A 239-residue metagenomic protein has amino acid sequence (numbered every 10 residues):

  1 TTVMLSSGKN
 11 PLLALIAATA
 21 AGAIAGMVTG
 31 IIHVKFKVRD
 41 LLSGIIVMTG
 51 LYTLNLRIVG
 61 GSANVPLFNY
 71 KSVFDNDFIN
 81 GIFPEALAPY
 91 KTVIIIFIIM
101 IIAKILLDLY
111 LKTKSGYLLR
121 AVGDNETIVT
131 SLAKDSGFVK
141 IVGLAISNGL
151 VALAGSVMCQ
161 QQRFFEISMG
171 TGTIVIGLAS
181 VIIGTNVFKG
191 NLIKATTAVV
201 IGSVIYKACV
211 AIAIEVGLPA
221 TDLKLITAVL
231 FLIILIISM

Functional and structural regions predicted by a protein language model:
V3, S7, M27, I31-F36 (+8 more regions): Membrane-interface helix caps of multi-pass small-molecule transporters
K9-T49, M100-I101, G202, Y206: Alpha-helical transmembrane segments within multi-pass membrane transporters and channels
N10, A25, A88-E166: Helix-loop-helix "hairpin" substructures at the membrane interface of multi-pass membrane proteins
A21, I31, I46-V73, F78-N80 (+4 more regions): Alpha-helical transmembrane segments in inner-membrane proteins
D40, L51-K112, V142, D222: Transmembrane helix-bundle core of multi-pass membrane transporters and related energy-transducing complexes
D40-L42, T92-I96, K140, M169-I176 (+1 more regions): Loop-to-transmembrane alpha-helix initiation sites
D124-F138, C209-M239: Cytosolic-side transmembrane-helix boundaries in multi-pass membrane proteins
N148-G155, Q161-L225: Transmembrane alpha-helical segments in multi-pass inner-membrane proteins
